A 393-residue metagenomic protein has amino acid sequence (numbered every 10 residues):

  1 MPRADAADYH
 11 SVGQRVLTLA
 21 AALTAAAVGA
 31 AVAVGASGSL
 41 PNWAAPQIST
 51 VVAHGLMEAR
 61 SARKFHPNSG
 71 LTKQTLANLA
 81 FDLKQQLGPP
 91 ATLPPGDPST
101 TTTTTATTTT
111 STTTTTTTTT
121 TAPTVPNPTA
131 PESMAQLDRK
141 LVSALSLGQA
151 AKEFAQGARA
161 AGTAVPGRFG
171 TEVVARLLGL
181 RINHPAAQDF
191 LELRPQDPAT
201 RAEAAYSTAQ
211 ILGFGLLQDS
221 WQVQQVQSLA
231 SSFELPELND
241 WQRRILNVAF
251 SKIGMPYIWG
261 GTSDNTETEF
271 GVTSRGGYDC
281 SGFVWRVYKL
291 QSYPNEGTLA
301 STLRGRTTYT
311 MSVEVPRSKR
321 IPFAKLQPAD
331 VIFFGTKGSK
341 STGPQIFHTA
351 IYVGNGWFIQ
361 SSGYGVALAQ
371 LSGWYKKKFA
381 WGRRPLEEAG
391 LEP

Functional and structural regions predicted by a protein language model:
M1-G13: N-terminal secretory signal peptides that target proteins for export/translocation
A6, V16, A106, A199 (+5 more regions): Aromatic- and glycine-rich peptidoglycan recognition patches
A20-G29: Bacterial N-terminal signal peptides
A31-A45, M57-Q74, F81-T171, I182-R201 (+3 more regions): Feature responds to low-complexity, polar/acidic, surface-exposed segments characteristic of secreted/exported proteins
V52-L56, F81-P89, V142-A150, R176-L180 (+5 more regions): Sec-exported extracytoplasmic/periplasmic mature domains
T75, A329-D330: Structural motif
G213-Y257, K378-P393: Non-catalytic ligand/cofactor/substrate-binding and regulatory segments of enzyme domains
I258-P328, S339, K378: Catalytic cysteine-centered active-site loop
